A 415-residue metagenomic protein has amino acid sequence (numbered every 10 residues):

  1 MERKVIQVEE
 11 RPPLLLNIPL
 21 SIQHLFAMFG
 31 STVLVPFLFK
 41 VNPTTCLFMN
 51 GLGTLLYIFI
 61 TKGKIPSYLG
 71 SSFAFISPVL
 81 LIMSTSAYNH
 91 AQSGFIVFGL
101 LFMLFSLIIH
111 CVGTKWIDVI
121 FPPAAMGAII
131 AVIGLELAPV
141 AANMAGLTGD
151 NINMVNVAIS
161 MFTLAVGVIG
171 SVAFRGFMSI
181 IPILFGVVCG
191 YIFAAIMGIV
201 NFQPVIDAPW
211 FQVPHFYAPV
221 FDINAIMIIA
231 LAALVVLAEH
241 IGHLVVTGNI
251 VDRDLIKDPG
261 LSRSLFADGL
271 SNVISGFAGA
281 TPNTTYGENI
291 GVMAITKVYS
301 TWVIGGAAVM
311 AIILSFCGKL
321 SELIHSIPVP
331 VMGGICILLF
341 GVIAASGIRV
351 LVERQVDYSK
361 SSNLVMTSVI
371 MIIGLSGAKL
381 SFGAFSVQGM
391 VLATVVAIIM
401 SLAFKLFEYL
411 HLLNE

Functional and structural regions predicted by a protein language model:
M1, G30-V33, T163-G170, I181 (+5 more regions): Juxtamembrane interface elements at the cytosolic ends of transmembrane helices in multi-pass membrane proteins
M1-P19, F202-H215, I250-I256, R263-S264 (+1 more regions): Intrinsically disordered, low-complexity non-transmembrane regions of multi-pass membrane transporters
M1-S67, A74-S86: N-terminal signal-anchor module of multipass membrane proteins
K4-L15, F37-I58, L231-T301: Membrane-embedded helical hairpins/re-entrant loop segments and their flanking transmembrane helices within multi-pass
I18-M28, M154-T163, I181-P182, M197 (+2 more regions): Hydrophobic, membrane-embedded alpha-helices of multi-pass small-molecule transporters
G53-I65, M103-I117, G167-G176, I241-D252 (+2 more regions): C-terminal ends of transmembrane helices
V79-S86, S171, N289-I304, M310-L314: Interfacial segments of multi-pass membrane proteins
S84-N201, A308-E415: Membrane-embedded alpha-helical modules
